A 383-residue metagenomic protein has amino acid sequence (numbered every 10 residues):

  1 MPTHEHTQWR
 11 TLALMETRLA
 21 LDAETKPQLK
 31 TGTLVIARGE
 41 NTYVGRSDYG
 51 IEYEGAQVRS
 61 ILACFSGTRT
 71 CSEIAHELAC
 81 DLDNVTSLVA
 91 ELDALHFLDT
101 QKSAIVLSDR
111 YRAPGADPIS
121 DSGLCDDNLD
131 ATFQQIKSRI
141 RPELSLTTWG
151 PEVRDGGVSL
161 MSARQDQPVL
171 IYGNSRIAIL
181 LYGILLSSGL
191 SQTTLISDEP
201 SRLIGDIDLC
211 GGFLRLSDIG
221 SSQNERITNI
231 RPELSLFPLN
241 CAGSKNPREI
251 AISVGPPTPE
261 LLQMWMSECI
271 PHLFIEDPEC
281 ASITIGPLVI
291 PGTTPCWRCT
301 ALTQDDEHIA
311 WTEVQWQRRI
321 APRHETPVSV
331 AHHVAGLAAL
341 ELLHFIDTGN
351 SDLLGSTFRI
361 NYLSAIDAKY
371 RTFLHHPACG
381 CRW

Functional and structural regions predicted by a protein language model:
P2-W383: Adenine nucleotide-associated cytosolic modules
